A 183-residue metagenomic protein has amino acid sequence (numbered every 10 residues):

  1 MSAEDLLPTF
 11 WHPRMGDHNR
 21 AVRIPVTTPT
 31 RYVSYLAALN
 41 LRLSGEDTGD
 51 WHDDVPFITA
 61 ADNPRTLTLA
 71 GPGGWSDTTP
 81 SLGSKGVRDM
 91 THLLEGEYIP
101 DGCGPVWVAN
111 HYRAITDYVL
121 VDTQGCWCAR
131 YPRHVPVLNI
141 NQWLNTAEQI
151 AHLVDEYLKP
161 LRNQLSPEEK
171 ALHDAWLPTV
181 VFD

Functional and structural regions predicted by a protein language model:
M1-E4, P72-S81, Y118, H134-V135: Phosphate-binding glycine-rich loops and adjacent basic patches that engage nucleotide phosphates, nucleic-acid
M1-L41: Short beta-edge/loop segments at beta->alpha junctions of small alpha/beta modules that act as binding/recognition
E4, P25-T28, R42-S44, T68 (+2 more regions): Intrinsically disordered, low-complexity regions enriched in Ser/Pro/Gly/Gln/His and often acidic
T9, T27-T30, T48, T59 (+7 more regions): Residue-identity detector for threonine
V22-P25, G45, C126-A129: Short, charged helix-to-loop "capping" segments that act as catalytic/coupling loops
S34-G104: Exposed, interaction-prone assembly regions rather than primary DNA-binding/catalytic cores
S84-D183: Hydrophobic alpha-helical interaction segments
